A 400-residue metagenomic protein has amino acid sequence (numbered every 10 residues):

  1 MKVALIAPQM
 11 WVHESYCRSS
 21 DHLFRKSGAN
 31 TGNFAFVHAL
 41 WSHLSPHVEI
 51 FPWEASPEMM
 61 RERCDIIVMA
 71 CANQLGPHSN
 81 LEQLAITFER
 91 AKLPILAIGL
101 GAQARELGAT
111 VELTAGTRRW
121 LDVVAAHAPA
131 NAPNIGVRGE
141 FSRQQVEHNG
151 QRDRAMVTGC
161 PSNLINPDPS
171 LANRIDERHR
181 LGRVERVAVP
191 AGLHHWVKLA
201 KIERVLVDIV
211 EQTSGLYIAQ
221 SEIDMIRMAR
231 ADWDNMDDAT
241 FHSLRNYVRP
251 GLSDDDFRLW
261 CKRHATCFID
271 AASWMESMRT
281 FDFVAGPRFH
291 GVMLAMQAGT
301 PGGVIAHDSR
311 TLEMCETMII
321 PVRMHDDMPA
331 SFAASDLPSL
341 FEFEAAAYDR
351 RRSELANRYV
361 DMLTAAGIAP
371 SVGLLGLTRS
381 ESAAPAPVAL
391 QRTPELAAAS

Functional and structural regions predicted by a protein language model:
M1-S400: Active-site anion-handling motifs in enzyme catalytic cores
